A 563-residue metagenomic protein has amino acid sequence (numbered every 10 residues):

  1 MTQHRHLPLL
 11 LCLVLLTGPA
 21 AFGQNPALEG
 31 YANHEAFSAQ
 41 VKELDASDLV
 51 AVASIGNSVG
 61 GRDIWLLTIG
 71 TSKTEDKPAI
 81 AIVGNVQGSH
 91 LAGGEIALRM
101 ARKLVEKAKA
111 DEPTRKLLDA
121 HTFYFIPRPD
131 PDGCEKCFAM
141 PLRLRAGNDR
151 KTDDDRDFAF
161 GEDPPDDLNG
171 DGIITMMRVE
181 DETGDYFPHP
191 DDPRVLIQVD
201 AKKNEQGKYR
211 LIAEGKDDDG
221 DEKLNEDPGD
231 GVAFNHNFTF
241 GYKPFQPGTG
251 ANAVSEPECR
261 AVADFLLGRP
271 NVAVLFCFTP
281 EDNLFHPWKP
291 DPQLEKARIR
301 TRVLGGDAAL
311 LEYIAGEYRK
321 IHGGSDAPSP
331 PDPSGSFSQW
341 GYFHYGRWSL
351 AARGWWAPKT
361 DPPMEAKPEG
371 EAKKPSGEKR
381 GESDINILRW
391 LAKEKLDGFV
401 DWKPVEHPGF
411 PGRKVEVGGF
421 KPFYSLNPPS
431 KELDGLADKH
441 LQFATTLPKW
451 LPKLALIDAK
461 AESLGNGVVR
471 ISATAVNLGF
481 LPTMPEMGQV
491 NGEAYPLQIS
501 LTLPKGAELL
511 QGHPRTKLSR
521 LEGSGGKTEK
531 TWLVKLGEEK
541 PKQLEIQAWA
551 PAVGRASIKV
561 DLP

Functional and structural regions predicted by a protein language model:
P8-G18: Bacterial N-terminal signal peptides
F22-D63, K431-G435: Short glycine- and acidic-rich boundary segments immediately preceding or forming the N-terminal edge of structured
L49-V52, D63, V83, E95 (+8 more regions): Metallocarboxypeptidase
D76-A79, L91-E95, R99-I299: Active-site/substrate-binding loop(s) of hydrolase catalytic cores
A475-Q489: Short amphipathic, basic-aromatic surface patches that mediate peripheral association with negatively charged
A507-G537: Intrinsically disordered, low-complexity Pro/Gly/Ser/Thr-rich segments with frequent PxxP/GP/PP motifs and embedded
P541-P551: Short, aromatic- and glycine-rich surface loops/edge beta-strands on solvent-exposed regions
G554-P563: Edge beta-strands of extracellular beta-sandwich domains
